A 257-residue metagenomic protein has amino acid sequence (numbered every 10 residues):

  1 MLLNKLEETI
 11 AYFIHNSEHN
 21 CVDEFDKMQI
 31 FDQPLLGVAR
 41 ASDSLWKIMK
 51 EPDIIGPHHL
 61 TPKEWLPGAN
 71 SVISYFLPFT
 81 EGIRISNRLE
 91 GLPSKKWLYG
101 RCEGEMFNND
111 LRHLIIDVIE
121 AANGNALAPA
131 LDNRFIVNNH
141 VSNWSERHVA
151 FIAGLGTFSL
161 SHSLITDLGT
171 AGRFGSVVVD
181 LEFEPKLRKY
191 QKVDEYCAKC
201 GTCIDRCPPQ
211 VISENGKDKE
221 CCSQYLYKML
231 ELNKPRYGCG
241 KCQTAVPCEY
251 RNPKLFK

Functional and structural regions predicted by a protein language model:
M1-P93: Non-catalytic, usually N-terminal nucleic-acid engagement modules in DNA/RNA processing proteins
E90-K257: Catalytic cores of enzyme domains
